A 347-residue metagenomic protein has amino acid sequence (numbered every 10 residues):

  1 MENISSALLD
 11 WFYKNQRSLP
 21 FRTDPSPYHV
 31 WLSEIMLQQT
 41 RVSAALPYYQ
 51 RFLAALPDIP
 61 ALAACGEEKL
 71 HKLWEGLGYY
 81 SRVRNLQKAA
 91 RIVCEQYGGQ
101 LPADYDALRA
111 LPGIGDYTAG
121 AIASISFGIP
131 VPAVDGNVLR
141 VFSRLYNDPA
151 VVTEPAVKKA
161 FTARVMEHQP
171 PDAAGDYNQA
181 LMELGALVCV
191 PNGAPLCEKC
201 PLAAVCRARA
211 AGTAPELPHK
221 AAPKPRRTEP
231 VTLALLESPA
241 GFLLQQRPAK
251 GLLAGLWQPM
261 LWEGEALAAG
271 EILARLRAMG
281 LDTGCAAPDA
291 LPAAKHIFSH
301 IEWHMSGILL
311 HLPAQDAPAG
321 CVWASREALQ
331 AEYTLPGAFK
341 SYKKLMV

Functional and structural regions predicted by a protein language model:
M1-S18, T23, A186-V347: Intrinsically disordered, low-complexity, charged terminal extensions of DNA damage-control enzymes
E2, S6-E198, L202-A210, P215 (+1 more regions): Catalytic cores of DNA base-excision repair glycosylases
